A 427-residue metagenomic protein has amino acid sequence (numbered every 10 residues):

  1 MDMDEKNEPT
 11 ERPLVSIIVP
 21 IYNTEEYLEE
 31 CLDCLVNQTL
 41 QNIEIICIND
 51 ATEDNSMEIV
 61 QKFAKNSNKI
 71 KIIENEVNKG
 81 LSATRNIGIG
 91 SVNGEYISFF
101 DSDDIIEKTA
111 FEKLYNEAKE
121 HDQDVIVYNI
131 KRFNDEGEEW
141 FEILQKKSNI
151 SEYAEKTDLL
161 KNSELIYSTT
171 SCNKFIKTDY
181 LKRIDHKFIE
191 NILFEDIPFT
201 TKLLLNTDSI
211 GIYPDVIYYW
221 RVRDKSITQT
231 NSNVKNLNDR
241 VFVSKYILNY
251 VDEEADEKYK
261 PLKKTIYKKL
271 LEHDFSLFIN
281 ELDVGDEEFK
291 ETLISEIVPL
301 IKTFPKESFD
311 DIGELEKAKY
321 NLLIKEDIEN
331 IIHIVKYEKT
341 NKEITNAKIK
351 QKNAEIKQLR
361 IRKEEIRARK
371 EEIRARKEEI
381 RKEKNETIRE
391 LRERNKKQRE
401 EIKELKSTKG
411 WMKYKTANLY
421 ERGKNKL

Functional and structural regions predicted by a protein language model:
M1-V36: N-proximal low-complexity "stem/linker" segments adjacent to membrane-targeting elements
P13-S16, E44, P198: Cell-envelope/extracellular polymer assembly enzymes that use nucleotide-activated donors
C34, N49-E58, V77: A conserved acidic beta->alpha catalytic loop
N42-A51, K71-N75, S102: Short beta-strand/loop segment that forms part of the nucleotide-sugar
N75-V92, K113: Glycine-rich, basic loop-to-helix element that forms the pyrophosphate-binding segment of sugar-nucleotide handling
I97: Short aromatic/hydrophobic "clamp" motif used to bind/position activated sugar donors
S102-F242, Y246, Y250-D252, D256 (+1 more regions): Donor-binding/catalytic cores of nucleotide-activated saccharide and glycerol-phosphate transferases/polymerases
I328, I332-L427: Boundary detector for helix-to-coil junctions that initiate low-complexity/charged tails
